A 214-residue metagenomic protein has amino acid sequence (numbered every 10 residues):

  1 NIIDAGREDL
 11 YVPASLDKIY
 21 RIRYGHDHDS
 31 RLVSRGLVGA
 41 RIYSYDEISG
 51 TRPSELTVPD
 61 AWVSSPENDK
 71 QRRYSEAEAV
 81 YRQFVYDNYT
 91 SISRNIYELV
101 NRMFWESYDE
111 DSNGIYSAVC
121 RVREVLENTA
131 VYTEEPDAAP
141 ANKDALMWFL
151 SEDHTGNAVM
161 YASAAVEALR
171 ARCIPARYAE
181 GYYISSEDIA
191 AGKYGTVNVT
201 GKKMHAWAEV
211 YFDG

Functional and structural regions predicted by a protein language model:
N1-G214: Helix-boundary/low-complexity linker signature
